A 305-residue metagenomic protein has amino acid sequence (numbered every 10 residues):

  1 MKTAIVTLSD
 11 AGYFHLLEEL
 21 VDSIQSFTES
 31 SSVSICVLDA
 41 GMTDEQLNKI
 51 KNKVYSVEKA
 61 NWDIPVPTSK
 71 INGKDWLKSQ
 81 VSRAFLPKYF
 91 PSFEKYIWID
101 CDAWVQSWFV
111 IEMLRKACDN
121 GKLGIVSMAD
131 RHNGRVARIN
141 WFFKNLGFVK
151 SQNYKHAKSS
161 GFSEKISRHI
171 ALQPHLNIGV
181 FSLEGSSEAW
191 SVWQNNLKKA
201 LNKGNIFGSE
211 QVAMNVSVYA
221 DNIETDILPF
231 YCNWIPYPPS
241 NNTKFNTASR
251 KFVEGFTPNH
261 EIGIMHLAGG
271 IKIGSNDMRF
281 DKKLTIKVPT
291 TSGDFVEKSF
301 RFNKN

Functional and structural regions predicted by a protein language model:
M1-N305: Glycosyltransferase catalytic domains, chiefly GT-A lineage
